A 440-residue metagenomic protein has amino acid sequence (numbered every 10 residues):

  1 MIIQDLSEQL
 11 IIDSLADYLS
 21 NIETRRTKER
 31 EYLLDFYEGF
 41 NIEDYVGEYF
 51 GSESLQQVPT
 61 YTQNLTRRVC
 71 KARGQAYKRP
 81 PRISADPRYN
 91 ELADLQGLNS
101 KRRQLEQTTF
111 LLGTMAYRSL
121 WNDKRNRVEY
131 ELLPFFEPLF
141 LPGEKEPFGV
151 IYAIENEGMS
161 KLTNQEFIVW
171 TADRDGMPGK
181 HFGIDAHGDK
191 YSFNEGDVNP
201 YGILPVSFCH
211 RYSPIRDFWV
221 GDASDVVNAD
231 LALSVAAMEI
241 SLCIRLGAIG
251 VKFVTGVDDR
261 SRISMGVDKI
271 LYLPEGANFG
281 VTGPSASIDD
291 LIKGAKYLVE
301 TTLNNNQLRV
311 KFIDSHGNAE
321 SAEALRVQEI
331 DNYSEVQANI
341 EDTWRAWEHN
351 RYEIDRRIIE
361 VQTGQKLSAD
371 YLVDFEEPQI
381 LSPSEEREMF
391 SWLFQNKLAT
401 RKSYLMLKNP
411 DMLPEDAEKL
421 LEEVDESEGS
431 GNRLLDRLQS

Functional and structural regions predicted by a protein language model:
M1-Y130: Extended, helix-rich architectural segments
Y32-Y37, N41-Q56, L271-F312, E320-A346 (+2 more regions): Extended, non-catalytic structural segments that build the interaction scaffolds of large macromolecular assemblies
A116-P214: Extended, regular secondary-structure scaffolds
Y191-D331, D370-Y371, S384: Extended, charged amphipathic alpha-helical segments
L242-A248, S334-E348, E423-S440: Long, compositionally biased
V310-S315, T363-Y371, P410-E422: Short, surface-exposed acidic
N350-T363: Substrate-recognition/cap regions that form aromatic- and gly/pro-loop-enriched pockets for small-molecule ligands
M389-S440: Activation/maturation switch segments at domain boundaries
